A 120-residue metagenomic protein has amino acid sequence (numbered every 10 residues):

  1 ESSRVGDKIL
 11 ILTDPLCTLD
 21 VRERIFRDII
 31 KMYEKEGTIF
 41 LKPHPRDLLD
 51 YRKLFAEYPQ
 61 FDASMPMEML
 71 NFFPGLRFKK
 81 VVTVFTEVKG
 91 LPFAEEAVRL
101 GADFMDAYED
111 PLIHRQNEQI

Functional and structural regions predicted by a protein language model:
E1-D28, G37-D47: Active-site donor-nucleotide binding/catalytic segment of nucleotide-sugar enzymes
L12-D14, L41-P45, A63, K80-T86 (+1 more regions): Short His-Asn-centered micro-motif
T18-D20, D47-K53, M105-E109: Short, charged/polar "capping" segments at the starts of alpha-helices and the immediately preceding loops
R27-K35, F72-R77: Short, basic/hydrophobic alpha-helical segments
E34-S64: Catalytic donor nucleotide-activated moiety binding site of glycosyltransferases and closely related
D62-F72: Conserved blade-ending motifs and adjacent loop-strand segments that build the rim/top face of beta-propeller domains
N71-I113: A donor-sugar binding/catalytic signature common to diverse glycosyltransferases and related nucleotide-sugar
L112-I120: Leloir-type glycosyltransferase catalytic cores
